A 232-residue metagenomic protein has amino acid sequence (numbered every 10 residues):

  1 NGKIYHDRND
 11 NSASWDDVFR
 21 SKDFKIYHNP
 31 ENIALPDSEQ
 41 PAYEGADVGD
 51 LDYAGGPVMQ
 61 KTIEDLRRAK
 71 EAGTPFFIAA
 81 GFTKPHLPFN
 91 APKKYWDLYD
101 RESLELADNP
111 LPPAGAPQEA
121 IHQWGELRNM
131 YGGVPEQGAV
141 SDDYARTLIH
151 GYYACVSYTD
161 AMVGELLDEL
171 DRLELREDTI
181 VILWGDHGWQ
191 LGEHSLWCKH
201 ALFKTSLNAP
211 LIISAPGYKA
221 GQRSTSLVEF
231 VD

Functional and structural regions predicted by a protein language model:
N1-A54, V58, K93, K199: Catalytic-site neighborhoods of secreted/periplasmic enzymes that process anionic sulfate/phosphate groups
N1-N11, G81-H86, L111-A116, L183-Q190 (+1 more regions): Short, solvent-exposed turn/loop segments enriched in Gly/Ser/Thr/Pro and often Arg
N9-N29, K84-H122: Aromatic- and acidic-residue-enriched segments that line the glycan-binding/catalytic groove of carbohydrate-active
G45-Y53, S141-A154, C198, Y218-V228: Active-site rim elements
G56-K70, E136-T179: A long, amphipathic alpha-helix that forms part of the scaffold/cap immediately adjacent to metal-dependent active
E64-P112, M130-T147, Q190: Active-site His/acidic residue clusters
F76-G81, Y152, V156-T159, V163 (+3 more regions): Beta-strand elements within well-structured catalytic alpha/beta cores of enzymes that handle phosphate/sulfate esters
P88-A91, D168-Q222, S226-E229: Histidine-centered active-site microenvironments of extracellular/periplasmic hydrolases and transferases
